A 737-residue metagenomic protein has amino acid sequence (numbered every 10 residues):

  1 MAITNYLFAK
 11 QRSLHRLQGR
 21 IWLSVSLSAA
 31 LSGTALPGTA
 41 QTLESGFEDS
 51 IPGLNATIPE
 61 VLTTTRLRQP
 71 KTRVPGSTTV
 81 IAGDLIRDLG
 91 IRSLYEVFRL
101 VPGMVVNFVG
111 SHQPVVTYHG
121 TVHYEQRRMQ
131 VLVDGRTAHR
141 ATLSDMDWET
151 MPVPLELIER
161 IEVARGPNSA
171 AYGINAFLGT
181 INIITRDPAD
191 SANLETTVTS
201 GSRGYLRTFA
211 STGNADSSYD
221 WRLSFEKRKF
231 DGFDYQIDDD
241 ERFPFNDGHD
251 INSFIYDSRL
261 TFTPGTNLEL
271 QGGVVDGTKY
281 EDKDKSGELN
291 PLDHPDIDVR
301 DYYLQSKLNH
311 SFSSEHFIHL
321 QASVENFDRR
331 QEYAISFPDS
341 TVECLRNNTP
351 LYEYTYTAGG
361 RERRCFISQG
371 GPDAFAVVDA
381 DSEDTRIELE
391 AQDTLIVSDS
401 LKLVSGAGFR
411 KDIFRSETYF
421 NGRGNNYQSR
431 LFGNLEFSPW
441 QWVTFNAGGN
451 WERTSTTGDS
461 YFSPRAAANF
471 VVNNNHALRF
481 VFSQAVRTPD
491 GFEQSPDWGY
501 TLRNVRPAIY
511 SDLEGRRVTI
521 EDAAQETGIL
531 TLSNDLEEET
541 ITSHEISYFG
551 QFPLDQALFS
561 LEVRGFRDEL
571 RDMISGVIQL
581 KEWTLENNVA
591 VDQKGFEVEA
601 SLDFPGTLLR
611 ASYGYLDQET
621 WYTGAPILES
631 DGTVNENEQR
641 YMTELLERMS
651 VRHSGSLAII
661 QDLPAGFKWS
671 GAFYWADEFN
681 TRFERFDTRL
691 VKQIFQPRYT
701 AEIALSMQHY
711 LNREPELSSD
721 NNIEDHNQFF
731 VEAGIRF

Functional and structural regions predicted by a protein language model:
L67-P70, Y95-T137: Extracytoplasmic beta-strand/coil segments of soluble accessory domains associated with Gram-negative outer-membrane
T137-R165: Short acidic/polar hinge/loop motifs at secondary-structure boundaries that mediate gating or recognition
S169-A170, N182, A189-S191, T199 (+2 more regions): Periplasmic-side early beta-strands and strand-to-turn transitions of outer-membrane beta-barrels
G213-A215, T261-T263, I297, F480 (+2 more regions): Conserved C-terminal beta-signal and adjacent last beta-strands/turns of outer-membrane beta-barrel proteins
Y219, F317-S323, F327-Q331, V471 (+3 more regions): Membrane-embedded beta-barrel scaffold of Gram-negative outer-membrane proteins
F230-Y235, F245-I251, G265-F312, I318 (+3 more regions): Flexible loop and strand-edge segments within Gram-negative outer membrane beta-barrel domains
G370-P372, A376-A380, R386-Q392, G424 (+6 more regions): Outer membrane beta-barrel strand-and-loop segments of large Gram-negative receptors, especially TonB-dependent
D399, V404, S438, L554-I574 (+1 more regions): Gram-negative outer-membrane beta-barrel transporters
